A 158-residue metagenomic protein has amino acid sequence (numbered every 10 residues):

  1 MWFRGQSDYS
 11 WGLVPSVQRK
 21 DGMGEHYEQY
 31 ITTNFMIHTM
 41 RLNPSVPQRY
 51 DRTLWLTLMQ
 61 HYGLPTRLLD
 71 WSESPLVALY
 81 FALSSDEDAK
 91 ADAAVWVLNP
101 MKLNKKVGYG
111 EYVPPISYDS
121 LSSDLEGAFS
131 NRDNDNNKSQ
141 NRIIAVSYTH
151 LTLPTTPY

Functional and structural regions predicted by a protein language model:
M1-L151, P157: Catalytic-core elements of nucleic-acid end-processing and repair enzymes
